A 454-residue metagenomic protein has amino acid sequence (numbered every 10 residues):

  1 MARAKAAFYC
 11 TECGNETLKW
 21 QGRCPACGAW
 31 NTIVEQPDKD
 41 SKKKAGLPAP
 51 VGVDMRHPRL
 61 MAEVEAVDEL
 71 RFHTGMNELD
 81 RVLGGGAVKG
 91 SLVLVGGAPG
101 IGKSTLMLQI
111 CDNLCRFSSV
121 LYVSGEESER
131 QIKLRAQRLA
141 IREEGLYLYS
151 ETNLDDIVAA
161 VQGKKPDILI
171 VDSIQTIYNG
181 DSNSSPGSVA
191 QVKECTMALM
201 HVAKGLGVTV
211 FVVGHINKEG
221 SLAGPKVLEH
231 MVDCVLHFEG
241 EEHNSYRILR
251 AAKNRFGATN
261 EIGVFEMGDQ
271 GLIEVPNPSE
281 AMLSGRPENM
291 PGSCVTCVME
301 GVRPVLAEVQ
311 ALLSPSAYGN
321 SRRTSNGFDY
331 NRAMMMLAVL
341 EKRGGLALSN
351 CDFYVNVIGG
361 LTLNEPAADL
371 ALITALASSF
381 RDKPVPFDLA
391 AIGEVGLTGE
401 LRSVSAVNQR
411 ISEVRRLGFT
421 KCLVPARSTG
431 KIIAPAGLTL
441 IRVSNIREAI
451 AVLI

Functional and structural regions predicted by a protein language model:
A2-E12, E16-R81, V88-L94, I101-S119 (+4 more regions): Peripheral, non-AAA+ core regions of ATP-driven protein-machinery
A98, G125: P-loop (Walker A) phosphate-binding loop of NTP-binding proteins
V120-S124: Conserved RecA-like ASCE P-loop NTPase motor core of nucleic-acid helicases/translocases
E129: Divalent metal-dependent catalytic cores for phosphoryl transfer on phosphate-bearing substrates
